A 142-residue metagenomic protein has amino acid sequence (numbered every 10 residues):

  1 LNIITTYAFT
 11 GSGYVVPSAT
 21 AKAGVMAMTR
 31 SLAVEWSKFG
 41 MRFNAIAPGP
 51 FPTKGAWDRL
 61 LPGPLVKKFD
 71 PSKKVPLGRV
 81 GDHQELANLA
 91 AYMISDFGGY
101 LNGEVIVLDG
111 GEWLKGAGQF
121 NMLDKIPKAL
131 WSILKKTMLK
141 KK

Functional and structural regions predicted by a protein language model:
N2, N44-P48: Rossmann-fold scaffold of SDR-type NAD(P)-dependent oxidoreductases
T5: Residue(s) in the substrate-gating loop at a strand-loop-helix junction that position the organic substrate next
F9-V15, S37, A117: Active-site "substrate specificity/gating" loop of NAD(P)-dependent dehydrogenases, especially the short-chain
S18, M26: Catalytic tyrosine of NAD(P)H-dependent dehydrogenase/reductases that use a Tyr as the general acid/base
A21, T29: Active-site helix of classical SDR
V34-K38, G99: Alpha-helical segment proximal to the catalytic Tyr-Lys
K38, P50-K74, G116-K142: A glycine/serine/threonine-rich, flexible loop-to-helix segment that serves as the NAD(P) cofactor-binding "lid"
A45, L65-L101, I106-G110, T137-K142: C-terminal helical subdomain
